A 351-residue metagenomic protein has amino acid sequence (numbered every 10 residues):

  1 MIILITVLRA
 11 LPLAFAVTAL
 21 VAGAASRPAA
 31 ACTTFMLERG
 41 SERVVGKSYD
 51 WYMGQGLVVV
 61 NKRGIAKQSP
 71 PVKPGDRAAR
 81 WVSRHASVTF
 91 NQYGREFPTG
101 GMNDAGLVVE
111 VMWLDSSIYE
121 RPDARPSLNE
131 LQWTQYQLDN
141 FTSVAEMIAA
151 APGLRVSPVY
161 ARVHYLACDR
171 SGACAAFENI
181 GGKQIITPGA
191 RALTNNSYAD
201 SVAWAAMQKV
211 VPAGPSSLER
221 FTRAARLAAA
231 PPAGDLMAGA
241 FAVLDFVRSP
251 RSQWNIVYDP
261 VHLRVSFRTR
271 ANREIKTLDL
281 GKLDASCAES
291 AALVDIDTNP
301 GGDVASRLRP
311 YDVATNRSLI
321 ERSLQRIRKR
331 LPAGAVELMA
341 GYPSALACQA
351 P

Functional and structural regions predicted by a protein language model:
M1-V7: N-terminal secretory signal peptides that target proteins for export/translocation
A10-G23: Bacterial N-terminal signal peptides
A25-A31: Sec/Tat signal peptide C-region and signal peptidase I cleavage site
T33-R95, M112-D139, V163, D169-P351: C-terminal, well-structured catalytic/ligand-binding subdomain of enzymes
T142-S143: Extracytoplasmic mature domains of secreted/periplasmic and thylakoid-lumen proteins
E146-L166, A173: Secretory/export targeting leaders with adjacent low-complexity proregions
